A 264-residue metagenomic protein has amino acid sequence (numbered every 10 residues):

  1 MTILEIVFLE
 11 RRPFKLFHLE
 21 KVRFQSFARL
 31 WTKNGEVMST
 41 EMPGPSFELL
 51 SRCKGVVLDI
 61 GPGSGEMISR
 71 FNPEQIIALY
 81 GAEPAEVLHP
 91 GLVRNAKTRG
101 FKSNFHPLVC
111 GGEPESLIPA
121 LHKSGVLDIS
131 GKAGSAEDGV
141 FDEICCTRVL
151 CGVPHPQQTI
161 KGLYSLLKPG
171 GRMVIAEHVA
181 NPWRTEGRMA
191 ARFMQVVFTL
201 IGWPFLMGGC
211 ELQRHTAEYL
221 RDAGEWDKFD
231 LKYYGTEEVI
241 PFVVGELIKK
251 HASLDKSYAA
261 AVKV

Functional and structural regions predicted by a protein language model:
M1-W31, E36-M38, M42-S46: N-terminal, positively charged/glycine-rich alpha-helical extensions of SAM-dependent methyltransferases
F17-H18, F24-E36, A176-V244: C-terminal alpha-helical "lid/dimerization" subdomain adjacent to the S-adenosyl-L-methionine
K33-V56, S64-R70: Conserved alpha-helix/loop element of class I SAM-dependent methyltransferases that forms part of the SAM/SAH-binding
L58-G125: Class I SAM-dependent methyltransferase SAM/SAH-binding core
L117-I144: A short acidic, Gly/Pro-enriched loop at the edge of an enzyme's catalytic core that lines a small-molecule cofactor
F141-P156: A short SAM/SAH-binding and catalytic strip from SAM-dependent methyltransferases
Q157-P169: A short glycine-rich, Lys/Arg-flanked "PGG" loop and its adjoining helix->strand segment in the class I
V243-V264: C-terminal lobe and adjacent flexible extensions of AdoMet/dcAdoMet transferase-like proteins
